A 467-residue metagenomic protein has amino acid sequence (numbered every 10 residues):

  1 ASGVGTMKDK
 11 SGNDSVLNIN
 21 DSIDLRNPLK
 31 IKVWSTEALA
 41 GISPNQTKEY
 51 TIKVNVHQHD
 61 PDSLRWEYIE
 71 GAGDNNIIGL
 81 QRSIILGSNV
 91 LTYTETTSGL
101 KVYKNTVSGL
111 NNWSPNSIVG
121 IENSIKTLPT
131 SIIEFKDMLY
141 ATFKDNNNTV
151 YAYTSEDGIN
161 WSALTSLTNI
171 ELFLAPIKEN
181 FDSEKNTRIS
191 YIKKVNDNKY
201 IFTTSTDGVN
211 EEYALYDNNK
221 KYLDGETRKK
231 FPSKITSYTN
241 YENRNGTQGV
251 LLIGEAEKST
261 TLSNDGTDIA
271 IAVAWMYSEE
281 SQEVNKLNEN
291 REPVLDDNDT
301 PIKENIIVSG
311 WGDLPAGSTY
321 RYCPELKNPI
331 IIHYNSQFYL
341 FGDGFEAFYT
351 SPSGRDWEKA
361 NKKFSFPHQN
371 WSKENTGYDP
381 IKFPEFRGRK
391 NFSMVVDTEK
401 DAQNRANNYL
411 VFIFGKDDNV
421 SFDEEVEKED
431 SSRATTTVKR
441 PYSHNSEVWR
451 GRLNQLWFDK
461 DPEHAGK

Functional and structural regions predicted by a protein language model:
A1-G79, L110-W113, W161, D459-K467: Beta-rich interaction/scaffold domains
A38, T96-G99, K144-N148, K194-D197 (+3 more regions): Short glycine/acidic-enriched loop and turn motifs that connect beta-strands
S63-G71, N111-E122, S162-I170, E212-E226 (+3 more regions): Beta-propeller fold detector
E67-S98: Beta-strand-rich domains and repeat architectures in extracellular enzymes and scaffolds, especially beta-propellers
D74-I84, I121-K136, S166-T187, L223-R244 (+2 more regions): Repeated scaffold domains used in trafficking and secretory/extracellular systems, primarily beta-propellers
G87-T92, D137-A141, E184-S190, Y200 (+4 more regions): Entry beta-strands of beta-propeller and related beta-repeat scaffolds
V102-S108, Y151-D157, I201-G208, T267-E283 (+2 more regions): Beta-propeller blade signature
G388-K467: Blade-level signature of beta-propeller repeat domains, shared across WD40, Kelch, NHL, RCC1 and BNR/Asp-box propellers
